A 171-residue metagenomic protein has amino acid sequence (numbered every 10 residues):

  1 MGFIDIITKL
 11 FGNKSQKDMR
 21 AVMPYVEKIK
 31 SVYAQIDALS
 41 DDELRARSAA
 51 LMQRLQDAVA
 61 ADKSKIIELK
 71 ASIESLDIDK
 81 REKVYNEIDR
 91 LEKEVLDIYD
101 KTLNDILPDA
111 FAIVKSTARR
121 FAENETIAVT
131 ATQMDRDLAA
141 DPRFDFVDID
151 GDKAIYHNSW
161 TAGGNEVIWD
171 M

Functional and structural regions predicted by a protein language model:
F3: N-terminal cationic and glycine-rich segments that engage phosphates or anionic surfaces
I7-L10, S40: Residue-level signature of catalytic and energy-coupling elements of molecular machines, predominantly ATP/GTP-dependent
S15-M171: Conserved pre-motif I regulatory segment
